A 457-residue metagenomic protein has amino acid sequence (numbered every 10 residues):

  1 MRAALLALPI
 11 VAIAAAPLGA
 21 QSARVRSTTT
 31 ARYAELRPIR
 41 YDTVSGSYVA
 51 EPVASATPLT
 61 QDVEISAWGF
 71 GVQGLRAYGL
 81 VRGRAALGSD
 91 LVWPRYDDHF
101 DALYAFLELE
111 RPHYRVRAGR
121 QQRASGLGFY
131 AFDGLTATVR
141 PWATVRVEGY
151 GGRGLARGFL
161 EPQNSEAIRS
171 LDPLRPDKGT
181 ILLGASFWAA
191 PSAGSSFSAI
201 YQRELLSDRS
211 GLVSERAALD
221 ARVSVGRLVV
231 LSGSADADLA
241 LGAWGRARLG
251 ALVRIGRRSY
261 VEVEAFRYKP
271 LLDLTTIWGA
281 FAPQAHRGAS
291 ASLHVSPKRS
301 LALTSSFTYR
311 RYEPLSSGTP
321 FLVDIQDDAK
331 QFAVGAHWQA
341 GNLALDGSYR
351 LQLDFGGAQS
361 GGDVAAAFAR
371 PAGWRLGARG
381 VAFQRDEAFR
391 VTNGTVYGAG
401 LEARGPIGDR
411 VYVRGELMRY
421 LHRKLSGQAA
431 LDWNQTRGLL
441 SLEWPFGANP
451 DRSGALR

Functional and structural regions predicted by a protein language model:
A4-A15: Bacterial N-terminal signal peptides
A20-R457: Gram-negative and organellar
